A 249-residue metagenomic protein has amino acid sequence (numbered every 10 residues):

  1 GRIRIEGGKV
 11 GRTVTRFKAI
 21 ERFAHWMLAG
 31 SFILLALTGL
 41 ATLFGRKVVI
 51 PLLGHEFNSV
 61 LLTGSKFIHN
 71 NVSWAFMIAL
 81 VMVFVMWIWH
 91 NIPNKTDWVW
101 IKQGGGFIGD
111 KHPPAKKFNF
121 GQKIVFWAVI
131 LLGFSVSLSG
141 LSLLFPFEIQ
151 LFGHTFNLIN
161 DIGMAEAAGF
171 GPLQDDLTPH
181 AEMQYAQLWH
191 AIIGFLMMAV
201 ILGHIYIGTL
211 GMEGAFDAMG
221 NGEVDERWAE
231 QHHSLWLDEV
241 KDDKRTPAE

Functional and structural regions predicted by a protein language model:
G1-E249: Membrane-embedded alpha-helical bundles that constitute the cytochrome b-like, heme-associated redox core of multi-pass
